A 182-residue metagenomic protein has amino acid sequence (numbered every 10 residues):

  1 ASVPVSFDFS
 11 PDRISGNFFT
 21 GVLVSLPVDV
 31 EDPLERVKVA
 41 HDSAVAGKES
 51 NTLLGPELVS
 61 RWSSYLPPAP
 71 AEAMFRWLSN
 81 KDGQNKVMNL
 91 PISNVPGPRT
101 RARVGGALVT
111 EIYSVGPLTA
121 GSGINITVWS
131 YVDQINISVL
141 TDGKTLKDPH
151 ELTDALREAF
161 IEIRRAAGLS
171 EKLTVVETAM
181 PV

Functional and structural regions predicted by a protein language model:
A1-R13, E171-M180: Small-residue-rich loop/turn and linker elements
S2, L23, P91, N125-T127 (+1 more regions): Structured core elements
S6-S10, D29, G97-R99, W129-D133 (+1 more regions): Short, glycine-/Ser/Thr-/acidic-enriched flexible segments
P11-P98: Helical lid/core segments from catalytic subdomains that handle acyl or acyl-like groups
D12-N17, P33-E35, R101-G106, S138-L140 (+1 more regions): Short conserved micro-motifs at the rims of enzyme active sites and ligand-binding pockets
W77-N80, Y113-V115, I124-T127: Generic recognition of flexible, low-complexity loop/linker segments
N85-G121: A short, small/polar-residue-rich loop/turn motif at beta-strand boundaries within alpha/beta enzyme cores
A120-V176: Extended, hydrophobic beta-loop-alpha segments that form or line the acyl/peptidyl-thioester binding and transfer paths
